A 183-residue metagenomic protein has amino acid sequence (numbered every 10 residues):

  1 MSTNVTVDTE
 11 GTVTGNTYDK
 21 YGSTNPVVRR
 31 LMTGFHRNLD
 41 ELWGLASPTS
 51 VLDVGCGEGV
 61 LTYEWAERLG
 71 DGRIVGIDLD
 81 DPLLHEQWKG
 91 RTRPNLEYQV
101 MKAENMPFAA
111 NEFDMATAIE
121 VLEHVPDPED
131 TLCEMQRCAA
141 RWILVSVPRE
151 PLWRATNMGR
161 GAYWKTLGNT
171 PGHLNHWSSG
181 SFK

Functional and structural regions predicted by a protein language model:
M1-A109, M115, I119, E129-L132 (+1 more regions): Conserved N-terminal segment of class I S-adenosyl-L-methionine
I119-L122, S146: Residues lining the SAM
V125: Catalytic P-loop NTPase motifs of RecA-like helicase/translocase cores
E129-L144: A short glycine-rich, Lys/Arg-flanked "PGG" loop and its adjoining helix->strand segment in the class I
W142-T166: Conserved class I S-adenosyl-L-methionine
